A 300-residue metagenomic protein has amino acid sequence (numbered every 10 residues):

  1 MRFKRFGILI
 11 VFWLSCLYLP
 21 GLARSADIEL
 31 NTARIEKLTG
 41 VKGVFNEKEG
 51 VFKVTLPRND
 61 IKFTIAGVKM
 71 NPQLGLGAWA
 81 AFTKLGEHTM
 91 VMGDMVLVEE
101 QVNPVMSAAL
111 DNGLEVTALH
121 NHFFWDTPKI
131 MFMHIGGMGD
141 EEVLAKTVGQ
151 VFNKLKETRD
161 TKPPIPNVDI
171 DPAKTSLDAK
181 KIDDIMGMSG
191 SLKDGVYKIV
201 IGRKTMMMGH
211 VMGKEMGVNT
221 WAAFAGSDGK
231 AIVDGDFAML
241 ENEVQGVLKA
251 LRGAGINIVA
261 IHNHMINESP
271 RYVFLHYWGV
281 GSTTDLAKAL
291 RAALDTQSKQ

Functional and structural regions predicted by a protein language model:
M1-R5: N-terminal secretory signal peptides that target proteins for export/translocation
I8-Y18: Bacterial N-terminal signal peptides
G21-S25: Boundary at the C-terminal end of the N-terminal hydrophobic targeting segment
A26-K129, G136-Y272, W278-Q300: Long, contiguous binding/interaction regions
